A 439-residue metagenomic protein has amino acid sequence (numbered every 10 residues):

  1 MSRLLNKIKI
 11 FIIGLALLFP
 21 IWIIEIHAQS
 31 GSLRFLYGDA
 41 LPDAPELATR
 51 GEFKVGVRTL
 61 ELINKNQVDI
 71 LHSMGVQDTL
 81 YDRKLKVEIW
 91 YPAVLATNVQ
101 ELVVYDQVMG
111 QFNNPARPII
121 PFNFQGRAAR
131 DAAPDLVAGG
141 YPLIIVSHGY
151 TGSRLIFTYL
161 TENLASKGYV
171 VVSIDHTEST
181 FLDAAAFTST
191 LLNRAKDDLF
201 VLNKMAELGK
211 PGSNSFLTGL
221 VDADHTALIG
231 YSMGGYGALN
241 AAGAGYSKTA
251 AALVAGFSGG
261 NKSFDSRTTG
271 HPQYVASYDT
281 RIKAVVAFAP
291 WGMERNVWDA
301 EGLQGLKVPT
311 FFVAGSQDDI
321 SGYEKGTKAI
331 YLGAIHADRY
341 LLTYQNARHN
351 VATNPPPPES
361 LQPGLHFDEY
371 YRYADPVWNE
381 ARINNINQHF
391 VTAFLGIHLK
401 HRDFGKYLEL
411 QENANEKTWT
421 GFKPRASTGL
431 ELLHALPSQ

Functional and structural regions predicted by a protein language model:
G31-I144: Domain-level recognition of soluble alpha/beta enzyme cores, biased toward histidine phosphatases/phosphomutases
F35, D39-P42, A337, N346-Q439: Alpha/beta-hydrolase-fold serine-hydrolase catalytic core, especially in secreted/extracellular enzymes
W90-V94, Q107-F112, L155-L182, T188 (+3 more regions): Active-site machinery of serine-nucleophile hydrolases
R130-Y141, V146-D183, E294-R295, D319-S321: Short substrate-entry loop that stabilizes the transition state in hydrolases
I156, T188-A223, N240, A250-S258 (+1 more regions): Alpha/beta-hydrolase active-site loop
G230, G234, A238: Gly/Ala-rich beta-loop-alpha elbow adjacent to hydrolase catalytic centers
W298-A300, G322-L332: Short alpha-helix in the alpha/beta-hydrolase fold that links the catalytic acid
L306, F312-A314: Short beta-strand/loop motif that positions the catalytic acidic residue of the alpha/beta-hydrolase fold
